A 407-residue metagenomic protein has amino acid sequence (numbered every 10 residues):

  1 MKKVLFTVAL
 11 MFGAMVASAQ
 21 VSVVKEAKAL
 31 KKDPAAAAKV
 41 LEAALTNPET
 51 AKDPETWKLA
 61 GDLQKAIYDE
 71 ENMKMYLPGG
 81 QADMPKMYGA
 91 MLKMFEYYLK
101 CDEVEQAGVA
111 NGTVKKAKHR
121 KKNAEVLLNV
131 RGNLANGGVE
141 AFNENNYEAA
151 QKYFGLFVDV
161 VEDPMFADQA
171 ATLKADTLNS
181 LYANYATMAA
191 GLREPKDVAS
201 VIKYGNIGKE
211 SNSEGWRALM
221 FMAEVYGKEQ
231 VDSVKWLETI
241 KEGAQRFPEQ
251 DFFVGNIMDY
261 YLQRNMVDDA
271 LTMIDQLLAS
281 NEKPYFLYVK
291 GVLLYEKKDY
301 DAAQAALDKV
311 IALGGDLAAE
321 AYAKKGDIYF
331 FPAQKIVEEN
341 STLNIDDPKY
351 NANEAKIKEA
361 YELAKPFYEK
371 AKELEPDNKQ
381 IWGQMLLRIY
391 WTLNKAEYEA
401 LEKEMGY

Functional and structural regions predicted by a protein language model:
M1-E26, G243, A364, M405-Y407: Bacterial Sec-dependent N-terminal signal peptides
Q20-K86: Start-of-domain marker
K31, I67, E144, R193-P195 (+6 more regions): Structural motif corresponding to the intra-repeat A-B loop/turn of tetratricopeptide repeats
A43-P54, K100-L127, D159-N179, R193-E194 (+9 more regions): Flexible helix-coil transition and linker loops at the boundaries of alpha-helical arrays
P54-L59, T113, A167-T172, S180-Y185 (+5 more regions): Alpha-solenoid helical repeat scaffolds
A60, I67, V130, G137 (+8 more regions): Structural register within alpha-helical repeat arrays
K65-E148, K152-T177, L192, F331-F367: Short coil/linker segments at helix-helix boundaries
